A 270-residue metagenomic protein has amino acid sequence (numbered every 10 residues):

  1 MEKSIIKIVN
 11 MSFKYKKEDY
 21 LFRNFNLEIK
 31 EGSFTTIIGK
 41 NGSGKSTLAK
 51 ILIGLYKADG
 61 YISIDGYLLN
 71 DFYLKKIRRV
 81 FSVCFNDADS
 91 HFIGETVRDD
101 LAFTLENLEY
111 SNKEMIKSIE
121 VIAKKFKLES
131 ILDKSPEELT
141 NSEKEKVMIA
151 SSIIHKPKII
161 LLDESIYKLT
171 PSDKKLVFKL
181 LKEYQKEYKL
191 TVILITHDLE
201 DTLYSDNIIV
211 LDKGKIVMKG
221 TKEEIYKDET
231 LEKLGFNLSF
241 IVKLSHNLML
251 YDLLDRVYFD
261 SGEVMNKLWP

Functional and structural regions predicted by a protein language model:
I38-K40: The feature captures the beta-strand-to-loop junction immediately N-terminal to the Walker
I53: Helix-to-loop junction immediately C-terminal to a conserved catalytic motif
G60-L69, I77: Conserved ABC transporter NBD signature motif
K113-I131: Conserved ABC ATPase "signature" region
S135-L139, E143: Conserved ABC ATPase signature
I160-E164: Catalytic Walker B motif of ABC-type/P-loop ATPase nucleotide-binding domains
